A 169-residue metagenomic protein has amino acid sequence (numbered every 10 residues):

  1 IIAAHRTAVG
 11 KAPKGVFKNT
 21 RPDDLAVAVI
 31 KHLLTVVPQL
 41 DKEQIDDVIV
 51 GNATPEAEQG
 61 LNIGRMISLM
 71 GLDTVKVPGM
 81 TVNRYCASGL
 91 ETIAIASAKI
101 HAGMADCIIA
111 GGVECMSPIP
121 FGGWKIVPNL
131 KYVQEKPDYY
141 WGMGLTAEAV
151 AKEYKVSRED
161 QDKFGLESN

Functional and structural regions predicted by a protein language model:
I1-S68, A149-R158, S168: Conserved active-site "lid/cap" helical segment
R6-A8, G51-P55, R84-S88, G112-S117: Acidic, glycine-rich active-site loops and adjacent beta-strand->loop/helix elements that engage anionic groups
G10-K11, G60, L90-I95, E114-I119: Short glycine/serine/threonine-rich phosphate/pyrophosphate-binding segments that cradle anionic phosphate groups
T20, N52-D106, W124, P137-L145: Conserved catalytic cysteine-centered active-site region of acyl-thioester-dependent Claisen-condensing enzymes
L25, Y139-M143, F164: Short acidic alpha-helix initiation/capping motifs at coil-to-helix transition points, especially at protein N-termini
D41-D47, V75-P78, D106-C107, E159-D160: Short acidic capping loops at alpha-helix termini that bridge into adjacent secondary structure
N83-V113, A151-N169: Active-site-proximal alpha-helical scaffold in enzymes
H101-Y154: Flexible glycine-/small-residue-enriched beta->alpha junction loops that bind anionic phosphate/pyrophosphate groups
